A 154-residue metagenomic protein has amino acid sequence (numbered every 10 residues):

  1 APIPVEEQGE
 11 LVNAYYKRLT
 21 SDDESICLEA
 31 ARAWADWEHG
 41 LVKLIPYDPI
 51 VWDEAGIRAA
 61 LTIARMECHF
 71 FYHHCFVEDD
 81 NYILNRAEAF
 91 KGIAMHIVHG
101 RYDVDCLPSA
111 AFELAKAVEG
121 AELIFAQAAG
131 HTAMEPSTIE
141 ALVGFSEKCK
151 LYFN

Functional and structural regions predicted by a protein language model:
A1-R86, I93: Alpha/beta-hydrolase
A14, A33, M66, E113 (+1 more regions): Alpha-helical elements of Rossmann-like donor-binding domains used by nucleotide-donor carbohydrate transfer enzymes
E78, V104-A110: Conserved alpha/beta-hydrolase "acid-adjacent" motif
E88-G92, A117-V118: Short, conserved loop/helix-junction motifs that constitute active-site signature segments in enzyme catalytic cores
F90-K91, I97-H99: Short beta-strand/loop motif that positions the catalytic acidic residue of the alpha/beta-hydrolase fold
V98-G100, D105, A126: Generic beta-strand/beta-sheet core signal
P108-A121: Active-site-adjacent alpha-helix of alpha/beta-hydrolase-fold enzymes
A121-N154: Catalytic active-site module of serine/aspartate enzymes centered on a nucleophile-bearing elbow/loop
